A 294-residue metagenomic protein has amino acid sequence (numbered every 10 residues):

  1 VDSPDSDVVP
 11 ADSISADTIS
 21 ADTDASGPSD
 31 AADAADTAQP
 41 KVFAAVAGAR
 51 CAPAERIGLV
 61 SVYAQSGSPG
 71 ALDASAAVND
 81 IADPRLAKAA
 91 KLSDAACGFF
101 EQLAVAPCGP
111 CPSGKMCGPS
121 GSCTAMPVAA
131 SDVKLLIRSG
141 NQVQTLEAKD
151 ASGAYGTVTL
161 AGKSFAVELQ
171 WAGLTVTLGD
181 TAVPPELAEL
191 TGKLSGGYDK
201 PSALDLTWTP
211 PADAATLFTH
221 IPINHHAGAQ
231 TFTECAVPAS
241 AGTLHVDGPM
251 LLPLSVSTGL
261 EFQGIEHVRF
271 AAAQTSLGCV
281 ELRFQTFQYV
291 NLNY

Functional and structural regions predicted by a protein language model:
V1-A45: Ser/Thr-rich, Pro/Gly/Ala-heavy low-complexity intrinsically disordered linkers and tails of secreted extracellular
A38-Y198, D213-Y294: Ser/Thr/Pro- and often Gln-rich low-complexity regulatory segments of eukaryotic transcriptional regulators
S202-L206: Structural beta-strand segments of beta-rich domains
T209-P211: Acidic, Ser/Thr
